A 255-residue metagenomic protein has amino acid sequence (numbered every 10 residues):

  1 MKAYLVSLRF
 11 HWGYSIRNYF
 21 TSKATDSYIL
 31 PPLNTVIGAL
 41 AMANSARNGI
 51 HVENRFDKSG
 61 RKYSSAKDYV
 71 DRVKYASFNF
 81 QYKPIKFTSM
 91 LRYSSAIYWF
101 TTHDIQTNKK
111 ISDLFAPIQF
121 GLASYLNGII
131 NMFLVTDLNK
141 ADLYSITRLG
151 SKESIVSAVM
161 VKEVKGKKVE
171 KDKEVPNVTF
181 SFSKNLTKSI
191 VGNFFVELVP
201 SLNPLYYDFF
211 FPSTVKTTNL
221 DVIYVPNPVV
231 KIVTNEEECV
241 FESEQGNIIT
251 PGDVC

Functional and structural regions predicted by a protein language model:
M1-F56: N-terminal ordered "arm"
L8, F56-D57, K109-L114: A short linear-motif detector with a strong N-terminal bias
Y19-K23, R61, F115: A near-ubiquitous, low-amplitude feature marking generic local secondary-structure context
H51-Y69: Short, glycine/acidic-rich hinge or "gate" loops at secondary-structure transitions that mediate conformational
A66-C255: Internal, well-folded beta-alpha domain core
